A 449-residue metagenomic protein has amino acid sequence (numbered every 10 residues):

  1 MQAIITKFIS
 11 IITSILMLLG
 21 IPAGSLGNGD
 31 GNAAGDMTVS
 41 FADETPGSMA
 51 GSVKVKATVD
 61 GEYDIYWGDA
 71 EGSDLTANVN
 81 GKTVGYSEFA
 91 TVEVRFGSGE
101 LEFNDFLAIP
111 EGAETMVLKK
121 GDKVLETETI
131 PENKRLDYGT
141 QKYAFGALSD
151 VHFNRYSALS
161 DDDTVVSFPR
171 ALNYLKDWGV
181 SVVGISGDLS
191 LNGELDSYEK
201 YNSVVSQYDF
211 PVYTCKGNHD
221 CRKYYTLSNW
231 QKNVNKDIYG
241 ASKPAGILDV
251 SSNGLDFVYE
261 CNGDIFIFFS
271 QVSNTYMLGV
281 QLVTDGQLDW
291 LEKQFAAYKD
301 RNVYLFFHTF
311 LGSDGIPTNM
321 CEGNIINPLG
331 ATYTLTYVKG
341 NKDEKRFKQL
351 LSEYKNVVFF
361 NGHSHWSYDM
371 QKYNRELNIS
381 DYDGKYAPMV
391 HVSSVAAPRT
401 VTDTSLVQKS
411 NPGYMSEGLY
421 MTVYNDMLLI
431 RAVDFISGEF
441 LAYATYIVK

Functional and structural regions predicted by a protein language model:
L18-A34, A42: Sec-dependent signal peptide cleavage junction
F106-G112: Surface-exposed, short loops/turns at beta-strand junctions within beta-sandwich domains
N133-Y198: N-terminal active-site segment of His-dependent metallophosphoesterases
K134-G139, T402, Q408-K449: A short C-terminal boundary segment appended to hydrolase-like catalytic domains
K142-R155, G263-S273, Y304-H308, A387-S394 (+1 more regions): Active-site-proximal beta-strand elements of phosphoester/diester hydrolases
A147-S149, V183-D188, V212-N218, Y304-F307 (+2 more regions): Active-site neighborhood of phospho(di)ester-bond hydrolases with catalytic His/Asp-centered motifs
S160, M277-L282, Y298-N361, Q371: Active-site-proximal segments of metal-dependent phosphoesterases and phosphodiesterases across multiple
L195-Y298, R346, S352-E353, D369-A397 (+3 more regions): Extended active-site neighborhood of metal-dependent phosphoesterases/phosphodiesterases
